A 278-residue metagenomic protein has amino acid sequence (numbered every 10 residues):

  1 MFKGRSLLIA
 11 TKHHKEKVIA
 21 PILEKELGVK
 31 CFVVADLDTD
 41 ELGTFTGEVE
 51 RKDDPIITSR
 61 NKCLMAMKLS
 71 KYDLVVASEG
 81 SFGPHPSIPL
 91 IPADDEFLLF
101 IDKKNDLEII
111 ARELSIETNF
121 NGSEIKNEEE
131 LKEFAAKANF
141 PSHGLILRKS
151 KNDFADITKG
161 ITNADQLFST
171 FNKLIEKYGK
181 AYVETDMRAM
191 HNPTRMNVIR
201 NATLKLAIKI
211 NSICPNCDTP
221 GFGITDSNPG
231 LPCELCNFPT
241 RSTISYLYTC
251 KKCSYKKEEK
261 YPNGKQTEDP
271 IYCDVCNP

Functional and structural regions predicted by a protein language model:
F2-L23: N-terminal beta1-alpha1 ligand-phosphate binding loop
T11-H13, S78-S81, K103-K104, R112-L114 (+1 more regions): Fold-independent oxyanion-binding glycine-rich loops and adjacent beta-strand/coil segments at enzyme active sites
K25-L42: N-terminal glycine-rich anion-binding loops that anchor highly charged ligand groups
L37-T58: N-terminal beta-loop-helix "entrance" segment that forms/cooperates in small-molecule cofactor or anionic ligand
K62-D102: N-terminal glycine-rich phosphate/adenylate-binding segment common to multiple enzyme folds
E108-G144: Compact, glycine/acidic-enriched structural inserts
A135-T203, I208-I213: Active-site rim beta-loop-alpha module in soluble metabolic enzymes
N201-P278: Cys/His-rich short segments
